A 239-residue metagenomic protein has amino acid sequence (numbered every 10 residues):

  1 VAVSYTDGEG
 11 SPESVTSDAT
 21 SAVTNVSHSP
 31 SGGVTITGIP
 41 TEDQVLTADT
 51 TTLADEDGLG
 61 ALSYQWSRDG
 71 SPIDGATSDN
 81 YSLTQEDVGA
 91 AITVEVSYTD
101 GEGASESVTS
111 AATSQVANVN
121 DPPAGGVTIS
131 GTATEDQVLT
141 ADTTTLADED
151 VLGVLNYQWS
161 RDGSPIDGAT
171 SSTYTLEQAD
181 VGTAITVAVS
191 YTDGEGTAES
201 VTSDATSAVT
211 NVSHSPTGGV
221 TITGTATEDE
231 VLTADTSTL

Functional and structural regions predicted by a protein language model:
V1-L239: Ser/Thr/Pro/Gly-rich low-complexity disordered regions
